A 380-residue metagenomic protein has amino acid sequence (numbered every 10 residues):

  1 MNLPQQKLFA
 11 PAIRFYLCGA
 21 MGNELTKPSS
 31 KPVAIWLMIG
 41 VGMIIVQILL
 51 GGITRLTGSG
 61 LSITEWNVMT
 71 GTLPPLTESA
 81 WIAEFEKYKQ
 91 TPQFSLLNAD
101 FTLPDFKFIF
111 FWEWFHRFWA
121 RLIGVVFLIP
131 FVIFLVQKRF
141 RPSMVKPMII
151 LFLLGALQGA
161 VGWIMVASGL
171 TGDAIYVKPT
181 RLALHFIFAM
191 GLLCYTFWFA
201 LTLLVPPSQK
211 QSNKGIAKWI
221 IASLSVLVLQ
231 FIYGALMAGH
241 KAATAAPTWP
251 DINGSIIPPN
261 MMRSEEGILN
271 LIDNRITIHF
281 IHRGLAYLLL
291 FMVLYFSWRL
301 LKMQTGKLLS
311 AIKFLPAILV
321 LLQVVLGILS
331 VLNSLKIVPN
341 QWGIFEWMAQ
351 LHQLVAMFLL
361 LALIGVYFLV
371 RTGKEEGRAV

Functional and structural regions predicted by a protein language model:
I35-T72, V226-M237: N-terminal signal-anchor transmembrane alpha helix
I39-L50, K146-V166, A222-Q230, A311-L332: Small-polar-interrupted transmembrane alpha-helices in polytopic inner-membrane proteins
T54-E65, A160-L182, A238-P247, V324-M357: Interfacial helix-loop-helix junctions of multi-pass membrane proteins
E86-V125, L269-L289: Individual transmembrane alpha-helix segments
I123-L128, F186-L203, L288-Y295, V355-F368: Hydrophobic cores of alpha-helical transmembrane segments in multi-pass inner/ER membrane proteins, independent
F131-R139, W198-S208, Y295-Q304, Y367-T372: Structural signal for the C-terminal ends of transmembrane alpha-helices and the immediately following loop
L135-I149, W298-P316: Membrane-interface helix-loop-helix junctions at transmembrane boundaries of multi-pass membrane enzymes, predominantly
I232-R283, W298: Membrane-interfacial catalytic/cofactor-binding modules of polytopic membrane enzymes
